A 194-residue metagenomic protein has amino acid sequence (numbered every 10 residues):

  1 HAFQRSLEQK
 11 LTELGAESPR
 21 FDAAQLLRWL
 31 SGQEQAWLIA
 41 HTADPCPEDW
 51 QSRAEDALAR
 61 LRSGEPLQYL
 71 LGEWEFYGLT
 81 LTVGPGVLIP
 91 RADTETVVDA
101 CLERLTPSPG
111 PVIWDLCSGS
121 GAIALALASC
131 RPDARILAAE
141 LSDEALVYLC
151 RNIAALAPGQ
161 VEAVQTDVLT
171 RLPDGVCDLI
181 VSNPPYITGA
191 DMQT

Functional and structural regions predicted by a protein language model:
H1-I39, A43-C46: Non-catalytic accessory regions of SAM-dependent methyltransferases
F3-K10, A57, V97-A100, N152: A ubiquitous structural signal for well-ordered alpha-helices
Q4, A23-A24, A54-E55, L67 (+2 more regions): A general structural signal for well-ordered alpha-helical segments in protein cores
E13, E17, E48, L61-G64 (+1 more regions): Residues at alpha-helix boundaries and the short loops/turns that link adjacent helices
S18-D22, P66-Y69, A163: Alpha-helix N-cap and coil->helix boundary residues
L27-E103: Conserved AdoMet
E95-Q193: Conserved SAM/SAH cofactor-binding pocket of Class I
